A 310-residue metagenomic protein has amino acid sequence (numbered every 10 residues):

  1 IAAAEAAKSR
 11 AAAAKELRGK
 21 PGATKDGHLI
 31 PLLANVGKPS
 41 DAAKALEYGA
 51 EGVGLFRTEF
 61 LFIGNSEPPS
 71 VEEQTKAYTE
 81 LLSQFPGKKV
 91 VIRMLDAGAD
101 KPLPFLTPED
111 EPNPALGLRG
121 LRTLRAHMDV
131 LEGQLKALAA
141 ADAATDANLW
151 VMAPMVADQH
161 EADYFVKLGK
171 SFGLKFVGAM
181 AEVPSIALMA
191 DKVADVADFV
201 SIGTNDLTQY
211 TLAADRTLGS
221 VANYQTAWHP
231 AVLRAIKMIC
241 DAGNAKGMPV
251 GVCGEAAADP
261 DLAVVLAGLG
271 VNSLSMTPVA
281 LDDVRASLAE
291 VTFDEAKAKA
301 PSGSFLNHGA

Functional and structural regions predicted by a protein language model:
I1-A2: Conserved glycine-bearing catalytic or ligand-binding loops at nucleotide- and phosphate-handling centers of large
K8-A310: Conserved alpha/beta-domain cores
